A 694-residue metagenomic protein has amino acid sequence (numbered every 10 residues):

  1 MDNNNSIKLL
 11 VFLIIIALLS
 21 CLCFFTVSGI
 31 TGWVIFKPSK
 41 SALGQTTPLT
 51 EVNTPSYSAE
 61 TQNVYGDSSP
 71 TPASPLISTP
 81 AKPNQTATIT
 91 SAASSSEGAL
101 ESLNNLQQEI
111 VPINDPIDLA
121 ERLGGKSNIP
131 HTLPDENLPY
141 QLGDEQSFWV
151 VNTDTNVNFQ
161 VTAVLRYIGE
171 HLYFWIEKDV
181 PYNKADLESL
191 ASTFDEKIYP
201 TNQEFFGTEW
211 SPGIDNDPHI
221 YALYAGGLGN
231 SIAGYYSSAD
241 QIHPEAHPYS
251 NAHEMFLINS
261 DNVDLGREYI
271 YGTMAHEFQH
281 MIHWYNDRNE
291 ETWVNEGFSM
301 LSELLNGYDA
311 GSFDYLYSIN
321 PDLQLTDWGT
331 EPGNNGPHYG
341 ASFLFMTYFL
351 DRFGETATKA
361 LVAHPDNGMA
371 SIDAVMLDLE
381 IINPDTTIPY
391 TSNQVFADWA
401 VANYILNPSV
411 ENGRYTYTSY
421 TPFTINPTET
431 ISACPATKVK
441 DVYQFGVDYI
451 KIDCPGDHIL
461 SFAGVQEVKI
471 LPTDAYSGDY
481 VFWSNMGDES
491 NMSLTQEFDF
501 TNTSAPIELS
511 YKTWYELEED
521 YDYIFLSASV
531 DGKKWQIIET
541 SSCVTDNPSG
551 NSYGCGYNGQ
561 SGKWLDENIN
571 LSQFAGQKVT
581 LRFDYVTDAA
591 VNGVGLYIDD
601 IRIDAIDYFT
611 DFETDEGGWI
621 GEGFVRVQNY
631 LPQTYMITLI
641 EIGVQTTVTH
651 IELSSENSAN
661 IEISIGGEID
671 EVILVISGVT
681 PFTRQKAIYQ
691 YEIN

Functional and structural regions predicted by a protein language model:
N4-S20: N-terminal Sec-pathway targeting helices
C21-F25, S39-T90: Ser/Thr-rich, Proline-interspersed low-complexity disordered segments
G29-P38, V64, N367-L494, K512 (+4 more regions): Beta/coil-rich, acidic/histidine-enriched accessory regions frequently appended to metallopeptidases
N63-P212: N-terminal module-boundary/linker segments of secreted carbohydrate-active enzymes
Y167-V294, F298, N306-W328: Juxtacatalytic substrate-recognition/specificity segment
A239, E245-N251, E268, G272-T273 (+3 more regions): Acidic/His/Gly-enriched intrinsically disordered linker/tail segments that often contain short helix/coil "MoRF-like"
I507-Y515, V579-V586, F612, L674: Extracellular beta-strand-rich recognition modules
S527-K578, D611, R626-T634, I640-S658: Exoplasmic/lumenal beta-rich domain surfaces
